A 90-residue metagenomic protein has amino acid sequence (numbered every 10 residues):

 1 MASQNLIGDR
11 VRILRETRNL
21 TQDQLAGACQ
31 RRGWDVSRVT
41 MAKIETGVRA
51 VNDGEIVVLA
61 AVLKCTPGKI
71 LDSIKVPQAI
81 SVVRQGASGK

Functional and structural regions predicted by a protein language model:
M1-R18: A short, Lys/Arg-rich alpha-helix, primarily the initiator
D9, I13, G27, K43 (+2 more regions): DNA-binding alpha-helical recognition surfaces that contact promoter or target DNA
V11, Q22, R38, D53-I56: Helix-turn-helix DNA-binding elements, focusing on the entry/boundary residues of the two helices that contact DNA
N19-K43: Short alpha-helical DNA-recognition segment
C29, E45, E55, L71-I74: DNA major-groove recognition helix of helix-turn-helix
V48, N52-I70: DNA major-groove recognition helix of helix-turn-helix/homeodomain DNA-binding modules
A61, G68-K90: Short, charged recognition helix plus adjacent turn of helix-turn-helix-like nucleic-acid-binding domains
